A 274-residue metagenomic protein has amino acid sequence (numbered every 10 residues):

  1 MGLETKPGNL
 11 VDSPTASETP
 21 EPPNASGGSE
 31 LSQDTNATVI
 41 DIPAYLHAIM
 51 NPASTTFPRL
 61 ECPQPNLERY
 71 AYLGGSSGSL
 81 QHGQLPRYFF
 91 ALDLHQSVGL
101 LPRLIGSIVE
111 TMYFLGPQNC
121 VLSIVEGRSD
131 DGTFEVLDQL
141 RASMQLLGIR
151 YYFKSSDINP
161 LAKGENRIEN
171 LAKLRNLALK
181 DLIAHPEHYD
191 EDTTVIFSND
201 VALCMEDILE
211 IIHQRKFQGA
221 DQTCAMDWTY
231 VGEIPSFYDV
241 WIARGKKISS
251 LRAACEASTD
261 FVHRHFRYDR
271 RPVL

Functional and structural regions predicted by a protein language model:
G2-E110: N-proximal low-complexity "stem/linker" segments adjacent to membrane-targeting elements
P86-L94, V121-L122, D157-R167: Short interface patches used for recognition in eukaryotic signaling and trafficking proteins
R87-Y88, M112-S123, G148: Short loop->beta transition adjacent to catalytic acidic/histidine clusters or analogous donor-positioning motifs
L92-R103, E126-D130, V136-L140, T193 (+1 more regions): Mobile, glycine-rich extracellular loop/lid and propeptide segments that shape or gate substrate/ligand access
Q118-D130, S156: Short beta-strand/loop segment that forms part of the nucleotide-sugar
G132, A172, K180, Y189-Q214: Acidic donor-binding/catalytic loop of UDP-sugar-dependent glycosyltransferases, especially processive GT2
G132-E191: Active-site-proximal specificity loops/subdomain of glycosyltransferases
V201-L274: Conserved catalytic core of nucleotide-sugar-dependent glycosyltransferases
